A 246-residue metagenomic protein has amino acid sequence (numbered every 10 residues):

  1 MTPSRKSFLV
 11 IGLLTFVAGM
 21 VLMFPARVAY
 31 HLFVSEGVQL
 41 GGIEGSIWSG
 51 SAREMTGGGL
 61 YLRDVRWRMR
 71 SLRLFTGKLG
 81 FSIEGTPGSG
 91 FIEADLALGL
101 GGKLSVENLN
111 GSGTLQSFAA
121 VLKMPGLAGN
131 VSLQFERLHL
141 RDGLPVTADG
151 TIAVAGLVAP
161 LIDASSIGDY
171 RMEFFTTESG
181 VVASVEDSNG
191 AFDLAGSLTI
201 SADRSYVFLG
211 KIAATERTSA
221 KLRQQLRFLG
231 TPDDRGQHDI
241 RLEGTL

Functional and structural regions predicted by a protein language model:
T2-I11, Y30-V34, I162-D163, G168-L246: Extended terminal
R5-F24: Hydrophobic membrane-insertion alpha-helices, especially the h-region of bacterial N-terminal signal peptides
M20-S35: Short, non-transmembrane alpha-helical segments in secretory-pathway proteins
V38-P125, S132-L138: N-terminal beta-strand/beta-hairpin edge segment
M55, R68, E136, A155 (+3 more regions): Solvent-exposed residues in well-ordered beta-strands and their adjoining turns, especially edge/terminal strands
F81, A148-G150, F208: Transmembrane beta-strands of outer-membrane beta-barrel proteins
P87, L100, G156-V158, N189 (+1 more regions): Transmembrane beta-strands of outer-membrane beta-barrel pores
G111-V181, V185-D193: Soluble extracytoplasmic domains of inner/organellar membrane proteins
